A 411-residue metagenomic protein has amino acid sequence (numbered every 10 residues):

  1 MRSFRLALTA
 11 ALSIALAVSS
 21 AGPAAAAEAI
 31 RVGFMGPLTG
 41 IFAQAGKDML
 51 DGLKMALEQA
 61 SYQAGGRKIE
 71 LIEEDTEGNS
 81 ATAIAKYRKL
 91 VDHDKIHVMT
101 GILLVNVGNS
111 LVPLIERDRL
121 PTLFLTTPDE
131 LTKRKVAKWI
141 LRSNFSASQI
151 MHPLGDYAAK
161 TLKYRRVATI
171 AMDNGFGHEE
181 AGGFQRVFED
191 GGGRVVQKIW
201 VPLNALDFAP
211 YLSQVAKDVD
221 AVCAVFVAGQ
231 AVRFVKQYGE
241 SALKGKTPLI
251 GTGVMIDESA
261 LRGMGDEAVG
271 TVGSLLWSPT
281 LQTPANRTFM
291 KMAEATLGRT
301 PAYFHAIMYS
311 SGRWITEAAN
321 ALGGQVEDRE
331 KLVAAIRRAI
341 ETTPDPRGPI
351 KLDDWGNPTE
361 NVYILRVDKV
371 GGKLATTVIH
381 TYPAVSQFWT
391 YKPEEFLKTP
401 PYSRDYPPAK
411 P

Functional and structural regions predicted by a protein language model:
A7-S19: Bacterial N-terminal signal peptides
S20-A26: Sec/Tat signal peptide C-region and signal peptidase I cleavage site
A29, Q44-M49, Q59-R134, W200-F208 (+1 more regions): Beta-alpha junction/loop-to-helix N-cap segments that form part of ligand/metal-binding clefts
G33-K54, E74-A81, L103-N106, I170-H178 (+2 more regions): Extracytoplasmic "Venus flytrap"
I96-I199, K246-V272: Extracytoplasmic ligand/sensor domains, especially the bilobed periplasmic-binding protein
V105-E116, D220-S241, S311-G312: Hydrophobic alpha-helical
V235-S310, N320-E327, T377-K410: Extracellular/periplasmic periplasmic-binding protein-like sensory domains
A295-H305, T316-F388, P411: Segments of small-molecule ligand-sensing domains
